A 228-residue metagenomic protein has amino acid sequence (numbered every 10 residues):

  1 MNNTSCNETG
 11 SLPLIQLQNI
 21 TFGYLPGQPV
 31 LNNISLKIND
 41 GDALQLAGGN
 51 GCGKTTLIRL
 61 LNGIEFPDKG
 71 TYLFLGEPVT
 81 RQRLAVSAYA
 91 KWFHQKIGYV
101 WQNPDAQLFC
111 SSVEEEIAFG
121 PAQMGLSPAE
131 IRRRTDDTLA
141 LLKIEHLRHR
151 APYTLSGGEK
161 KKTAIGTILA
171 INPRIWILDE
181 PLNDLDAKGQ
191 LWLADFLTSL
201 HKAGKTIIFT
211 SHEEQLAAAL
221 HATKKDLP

Functional and structural regions predicted by a protein language model:
C6-L17, T21-N33, R83, P128: A short, flexible loop at the N-terminus of ABC-type nucleotide-binding domains that lies
A47-G49: The feature captures the beta-strand-to-loop junction immediately N-terminal to the Walker
N62: Helix-to-loop junction immediately C-terminal to a conserved catalytic motif
G70-Q82, F93: Conserved ABC transporter NBD signature motif
A129-L147: Conserved ABC ATPase "signature" region
A151-L155, E159: Conserved ABC ATPase signature
W176-E180: Catalytic Walker B motif of ABC-type/P-loop ATPase nucleotide-binding domains
